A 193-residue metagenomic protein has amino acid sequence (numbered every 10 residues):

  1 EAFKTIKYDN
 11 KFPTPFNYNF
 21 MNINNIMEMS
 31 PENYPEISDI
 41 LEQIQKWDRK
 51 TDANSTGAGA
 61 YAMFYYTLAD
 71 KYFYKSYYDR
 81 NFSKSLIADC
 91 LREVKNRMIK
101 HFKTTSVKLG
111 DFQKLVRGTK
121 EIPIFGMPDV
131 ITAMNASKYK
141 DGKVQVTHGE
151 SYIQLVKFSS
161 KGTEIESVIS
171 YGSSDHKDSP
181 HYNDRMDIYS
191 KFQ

Functional and structural regions predicted by a protein language model:
F3-Q193: Acidic, low-complexity N-terminal propeptides/linkers enriched in Ser/Thr/Asp/Gly that mediate export, maturation
